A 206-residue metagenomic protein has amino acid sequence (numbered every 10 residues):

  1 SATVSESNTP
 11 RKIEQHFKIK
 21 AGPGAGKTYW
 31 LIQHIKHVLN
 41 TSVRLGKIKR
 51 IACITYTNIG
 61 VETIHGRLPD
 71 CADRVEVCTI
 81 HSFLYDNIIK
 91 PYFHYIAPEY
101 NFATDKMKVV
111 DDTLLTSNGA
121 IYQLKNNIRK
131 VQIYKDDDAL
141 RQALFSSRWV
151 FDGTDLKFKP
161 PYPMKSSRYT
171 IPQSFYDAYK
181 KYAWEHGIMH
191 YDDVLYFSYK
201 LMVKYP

Functional and structural regions predicted by a protein language model:
S1-A25, Y29-W30, R50, Y122-P206: Accessory N-terminal region flanking or inserted into the helicase ATPase core in nucleic-acid motor proteins
S1-I96: P-loop NTPase Walker
K36-H37, T63, K90, V109 (+3 more regions): Residue-level detector of solvent-exposed, low-hydrophobicity positions
V38, F83, E99-A103, M107 (+2 more regions): A sequence-level detector of short, solvent-exposed, charge-rich linear segments
K49-R50, N58-R141, D177: Conserved P-loop NTPase-based nucleic-acid remodeling module centered on helicase motor cores
